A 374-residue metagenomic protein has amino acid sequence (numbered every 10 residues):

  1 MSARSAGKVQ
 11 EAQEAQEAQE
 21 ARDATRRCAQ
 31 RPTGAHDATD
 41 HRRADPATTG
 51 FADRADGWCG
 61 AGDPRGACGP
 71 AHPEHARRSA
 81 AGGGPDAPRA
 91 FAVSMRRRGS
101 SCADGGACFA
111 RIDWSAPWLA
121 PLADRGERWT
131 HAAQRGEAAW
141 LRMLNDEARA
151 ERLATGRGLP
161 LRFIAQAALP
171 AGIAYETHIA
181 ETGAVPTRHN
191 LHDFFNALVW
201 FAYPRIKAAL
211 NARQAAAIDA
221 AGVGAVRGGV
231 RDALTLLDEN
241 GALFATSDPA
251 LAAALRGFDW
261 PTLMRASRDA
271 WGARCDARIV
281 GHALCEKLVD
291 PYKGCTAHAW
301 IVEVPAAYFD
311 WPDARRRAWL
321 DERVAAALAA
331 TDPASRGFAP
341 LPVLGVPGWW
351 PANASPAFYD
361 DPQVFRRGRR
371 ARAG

Functional and structural regions predicted by a protein language model:
G7, R22-A90: Compositionally biased, low-complexity flexible segments
V9-A21: Long, intrinsically disordered low-complexity tandem-repeat segments
V93-L159: N-terminal ordered "arm"
P117-R128, D193-R205, T235-E239: Short, hydrophobic/amphipathic alpha-helical patches that form generic packing surfaces within helical domains
Q134, T177-A197, V223, R227 (+2 more regions): Short, charged/polar micro-motifs that form catalytic or ligand-binding hotspots
R152-Y203: Long, hydrophobic/aromatic-enriched structural stretches that serve as scaffold segments
T187-R188, W200-A215, T246: Short, solvent-exposed secondary-structure capping/transition elements
A216-G374: A contiguous, surface-oriented mixed alpha/beta subdomain in the mid-to-C-terminal portion of proteins that forms
